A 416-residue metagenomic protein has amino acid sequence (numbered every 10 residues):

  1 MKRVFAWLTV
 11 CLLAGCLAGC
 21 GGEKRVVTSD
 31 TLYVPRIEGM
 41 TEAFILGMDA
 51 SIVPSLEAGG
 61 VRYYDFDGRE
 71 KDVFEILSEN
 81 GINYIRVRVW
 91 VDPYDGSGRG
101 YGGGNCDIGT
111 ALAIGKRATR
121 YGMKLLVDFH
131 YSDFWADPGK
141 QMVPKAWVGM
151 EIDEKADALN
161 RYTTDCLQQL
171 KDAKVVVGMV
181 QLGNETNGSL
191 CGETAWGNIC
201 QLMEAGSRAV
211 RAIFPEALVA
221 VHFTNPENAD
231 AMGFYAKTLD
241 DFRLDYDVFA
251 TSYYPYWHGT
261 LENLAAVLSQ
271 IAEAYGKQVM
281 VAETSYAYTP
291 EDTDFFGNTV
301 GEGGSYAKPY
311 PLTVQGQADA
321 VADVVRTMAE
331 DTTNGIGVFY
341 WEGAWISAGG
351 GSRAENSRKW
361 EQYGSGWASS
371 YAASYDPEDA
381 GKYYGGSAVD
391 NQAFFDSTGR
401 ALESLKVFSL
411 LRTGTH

Functional and structural regions predicted by a protein language model:
G15-G19: C-terminal motif of bacterial Sec signal peptides marking the signal peptidase cleavage site
G21-E23: Bacterial signal peptide processing site
R25-A113, R117-T119, W135-M150, E154-A158 (+2 more regions): N-terminal substrate-binding region of glycoside hydrolase catalytic domains
L32, Q270, T289-E302, Y306 (+3 more regions): Aromatic-rich peripheral "rim/lid" segments of glycoside hydrolase catalytic domains that contact and position glycan
M48, L77, A118, D128 (+6 more regions): Conserved, mostly hydrophobic/aromatic
S51-V53, W90-D92, H130-F134, L182-N187 (+4 more regions): Active-site beta-loop-alpha junctions enriched in small/polar residues
K71-F74, P215-L218, G233-Y306, T313-A318 (+1 more regions): Glycoside hydrolase catalytic-domain groove-lining segments
G100-Y101, N105-L112, A136-D240, L244 (+2 more regions): Active-site cleft segment of glycoside hydrolase catalytic domains centered on the general acid/base Glu
